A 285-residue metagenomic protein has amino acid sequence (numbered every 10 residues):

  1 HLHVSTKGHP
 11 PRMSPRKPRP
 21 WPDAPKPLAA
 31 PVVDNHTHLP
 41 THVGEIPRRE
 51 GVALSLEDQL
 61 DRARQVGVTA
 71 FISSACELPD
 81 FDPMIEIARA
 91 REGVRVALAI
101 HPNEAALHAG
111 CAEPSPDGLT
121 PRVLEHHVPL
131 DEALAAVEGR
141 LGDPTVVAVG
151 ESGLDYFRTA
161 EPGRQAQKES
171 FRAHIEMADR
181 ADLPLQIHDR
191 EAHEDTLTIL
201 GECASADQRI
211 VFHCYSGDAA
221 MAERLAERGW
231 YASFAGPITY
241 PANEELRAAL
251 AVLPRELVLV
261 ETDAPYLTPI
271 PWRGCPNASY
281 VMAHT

Functional and structural regions predicted by a protein language model:
T6-T285: Mid-domain alpha/beta scaffold segments of enzyme catalytic cores
